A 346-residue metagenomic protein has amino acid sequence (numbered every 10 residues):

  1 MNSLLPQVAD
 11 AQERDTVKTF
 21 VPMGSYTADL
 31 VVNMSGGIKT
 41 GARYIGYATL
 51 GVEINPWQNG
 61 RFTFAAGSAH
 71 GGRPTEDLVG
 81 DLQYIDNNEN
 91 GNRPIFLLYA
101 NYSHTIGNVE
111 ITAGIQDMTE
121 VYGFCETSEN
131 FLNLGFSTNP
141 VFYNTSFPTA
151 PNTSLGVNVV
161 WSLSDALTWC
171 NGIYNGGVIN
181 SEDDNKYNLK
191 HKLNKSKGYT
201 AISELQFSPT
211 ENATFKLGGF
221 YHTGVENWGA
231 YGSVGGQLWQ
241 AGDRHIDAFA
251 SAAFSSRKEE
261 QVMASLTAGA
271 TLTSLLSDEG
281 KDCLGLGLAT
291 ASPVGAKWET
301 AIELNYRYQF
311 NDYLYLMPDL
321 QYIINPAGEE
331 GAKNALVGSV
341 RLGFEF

Functional and structural regions predicted by a protein language model:
V8-P22, E53-T63, N108, A166 (+4 more regions): Short loop/turn motifs that connect adjacent beta-strands in outer-membrane beta-barrel proteins
E13-S35, F62-F64, N133-L134, P318: Transmembrane beta-strand segments of Gram-negative outer membrane beta-barrel proteins
V21-S25, R61-A65, E110-T112, F124-C125 (+6 more regions): Residue-level detector of the transmembrane beta-barrel scaffold of outer-membrane proteins
A28-V32, A66-G72, I115-E120, I173-G177 (+7 more regions): Transmembrane beta-strands of outer-membrane beta-barrel pores
G41, I45-G176, E260-G269, T273-S277 (+1 more regions): Outer membrane beta-barrel
A166-G224: Loop-centered beta-sheet repeat module
F207-V294, L304: Detector for outer-membrane/organellar transmembrane beta-barrel domains, recognizing the amphipathic beta-strand
N334-F346: Outer-membrane beta-barrel "beta-signal"
